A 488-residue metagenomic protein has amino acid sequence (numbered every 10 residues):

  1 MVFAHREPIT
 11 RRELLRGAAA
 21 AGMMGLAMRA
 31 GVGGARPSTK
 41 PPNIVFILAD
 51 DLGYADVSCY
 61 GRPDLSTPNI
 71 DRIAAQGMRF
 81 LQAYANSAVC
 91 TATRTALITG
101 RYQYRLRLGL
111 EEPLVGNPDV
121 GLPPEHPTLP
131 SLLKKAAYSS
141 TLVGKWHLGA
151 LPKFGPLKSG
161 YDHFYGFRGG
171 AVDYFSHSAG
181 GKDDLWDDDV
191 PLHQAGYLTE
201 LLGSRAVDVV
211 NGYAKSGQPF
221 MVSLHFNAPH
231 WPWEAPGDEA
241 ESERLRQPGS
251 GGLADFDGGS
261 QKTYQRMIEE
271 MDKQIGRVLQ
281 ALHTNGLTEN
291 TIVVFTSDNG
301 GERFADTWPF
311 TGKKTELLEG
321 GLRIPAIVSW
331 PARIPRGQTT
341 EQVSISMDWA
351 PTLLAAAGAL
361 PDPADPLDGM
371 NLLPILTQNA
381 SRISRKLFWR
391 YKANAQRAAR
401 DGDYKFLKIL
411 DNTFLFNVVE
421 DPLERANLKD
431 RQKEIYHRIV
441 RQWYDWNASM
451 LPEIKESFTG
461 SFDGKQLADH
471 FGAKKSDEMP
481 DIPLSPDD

Functional and structural regions predicted by a protein language model:
V2-I409, T413, E420-R441, D445 (+2 more regions): Formylglycine-dependent sulfatase
K465: Active-site segments of SGNH/GDSL-like serine hydrolases that catalyze O-acetyl group transfer/hydrolysis on lipids
